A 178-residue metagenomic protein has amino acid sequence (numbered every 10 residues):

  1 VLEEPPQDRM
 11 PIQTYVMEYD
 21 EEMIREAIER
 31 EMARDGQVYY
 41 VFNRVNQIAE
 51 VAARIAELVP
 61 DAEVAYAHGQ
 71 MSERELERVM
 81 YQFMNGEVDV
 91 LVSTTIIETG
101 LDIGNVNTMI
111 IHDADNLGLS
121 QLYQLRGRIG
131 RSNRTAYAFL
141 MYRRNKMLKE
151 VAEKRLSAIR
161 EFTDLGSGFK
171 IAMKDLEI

Functional and structural regions predicted by a protein language model:
V1-A33: Interdomain hinge/linker at the junction between the two RecA-like core domains of SF2 helicases
Y15, V38-Y39: Divalent metal-dependent hydrolysis catalytic cores, especially in the metallo-beta-lactamase
E21-Q37, N43, Q47-E50, R54-I178: C-terminal helicase module of SF1/SF2 nucleic-acid helicases/translocases
